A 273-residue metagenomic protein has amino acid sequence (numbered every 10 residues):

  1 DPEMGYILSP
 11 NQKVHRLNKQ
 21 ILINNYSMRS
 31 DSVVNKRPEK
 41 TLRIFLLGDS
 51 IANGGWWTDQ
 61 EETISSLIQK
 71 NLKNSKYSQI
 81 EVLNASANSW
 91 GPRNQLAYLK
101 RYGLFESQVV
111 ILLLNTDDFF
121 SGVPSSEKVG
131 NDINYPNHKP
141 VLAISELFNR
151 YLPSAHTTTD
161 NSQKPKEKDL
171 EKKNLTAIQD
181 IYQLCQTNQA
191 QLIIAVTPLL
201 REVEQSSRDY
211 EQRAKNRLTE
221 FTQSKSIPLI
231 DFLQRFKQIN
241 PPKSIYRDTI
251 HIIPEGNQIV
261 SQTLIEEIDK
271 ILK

Functional and structural regions predicted by a protein language model:
D1-N71, S75, I239-N240: Membrane/wall-proximal cationic-aromatic binding patches
R43, V109-I111: Structural motif
D49, N84-S86, I111-N115, I193-P198: Short beta-strand segments
I51-T58, N84-A85, E167-E171, S206-S207 (+1 more regions): Second-shell loop/turn segments in exported
P92, L96, E171, L175 (+1 more regions): Short, amphipathic alpha-helical "lid/cap" segments that border enzyme active or binding sites
L96-E106: Short, well-structured alpha-helical segments in soluble
N115-T219, I227, F232-K243: Serine-dependent acyl-ester chemistry module
P228, Y246-K273: Histidine-centered active-site loop/cap adjacent to the catalytic His in serine esterases/O-acetyl transfer systems
